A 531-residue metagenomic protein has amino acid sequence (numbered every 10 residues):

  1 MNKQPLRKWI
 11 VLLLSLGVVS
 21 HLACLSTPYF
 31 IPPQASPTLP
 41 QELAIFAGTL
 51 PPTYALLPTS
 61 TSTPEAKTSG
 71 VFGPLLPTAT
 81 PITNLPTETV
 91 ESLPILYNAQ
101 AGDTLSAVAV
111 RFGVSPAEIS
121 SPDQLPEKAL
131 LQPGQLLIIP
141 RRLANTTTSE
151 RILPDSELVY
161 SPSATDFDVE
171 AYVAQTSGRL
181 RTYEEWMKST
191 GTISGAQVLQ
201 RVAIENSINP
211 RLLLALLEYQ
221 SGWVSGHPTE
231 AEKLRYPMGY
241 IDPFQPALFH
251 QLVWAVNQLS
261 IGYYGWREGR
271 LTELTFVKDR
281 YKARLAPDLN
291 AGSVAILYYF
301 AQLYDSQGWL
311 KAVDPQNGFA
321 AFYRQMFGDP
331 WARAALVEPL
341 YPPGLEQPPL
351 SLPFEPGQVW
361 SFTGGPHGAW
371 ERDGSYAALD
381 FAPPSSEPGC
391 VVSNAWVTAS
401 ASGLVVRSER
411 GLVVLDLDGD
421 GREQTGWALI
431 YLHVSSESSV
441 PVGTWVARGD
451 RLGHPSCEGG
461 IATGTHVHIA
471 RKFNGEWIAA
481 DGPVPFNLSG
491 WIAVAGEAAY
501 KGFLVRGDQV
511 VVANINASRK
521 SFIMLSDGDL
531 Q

Functional and structural regions predicted by a protein language model:
L22, T27-F30, I241-T363, K501-Q531: Non-catalytic cell-wall polysaccharide-engagement segments
L25-A44, E65-Q100, A107, S115-E157 (+1 more regions): Extracellular LysM carbohydrate-binding repeats and other cell-envelope/extracellular binding modules
L39-L56, P81-A117, Q135-L137, R141 (+2 more regions): Primarily a LysM-type cell-wall glycan-binding module
A99, T104-P122, G134, A203 (+6 more regions): Short alpha-helical segments in extracytoplasmic peptidoglycan/chitin-binding modules and envelope-associated proteins
I152-K311: Catalytic glycan-binding domains that act on GlcNAc-containing polysaccharides
P342-L345, P349, W360-A399, Y431: Short glycine/threonine/proline-enriched tight-turn/helix- or strand-capping micro-motif at secondary-structure
P348, V391, T398, P441-A447 (+1 more regions): Acidic, glycine-rich catalytic/binding loops that coordinate metals and/or anionic ligands
V392-V442, G464-H466: Zn2+-dependent peptidoglycan hydrolase active-site motif and core
